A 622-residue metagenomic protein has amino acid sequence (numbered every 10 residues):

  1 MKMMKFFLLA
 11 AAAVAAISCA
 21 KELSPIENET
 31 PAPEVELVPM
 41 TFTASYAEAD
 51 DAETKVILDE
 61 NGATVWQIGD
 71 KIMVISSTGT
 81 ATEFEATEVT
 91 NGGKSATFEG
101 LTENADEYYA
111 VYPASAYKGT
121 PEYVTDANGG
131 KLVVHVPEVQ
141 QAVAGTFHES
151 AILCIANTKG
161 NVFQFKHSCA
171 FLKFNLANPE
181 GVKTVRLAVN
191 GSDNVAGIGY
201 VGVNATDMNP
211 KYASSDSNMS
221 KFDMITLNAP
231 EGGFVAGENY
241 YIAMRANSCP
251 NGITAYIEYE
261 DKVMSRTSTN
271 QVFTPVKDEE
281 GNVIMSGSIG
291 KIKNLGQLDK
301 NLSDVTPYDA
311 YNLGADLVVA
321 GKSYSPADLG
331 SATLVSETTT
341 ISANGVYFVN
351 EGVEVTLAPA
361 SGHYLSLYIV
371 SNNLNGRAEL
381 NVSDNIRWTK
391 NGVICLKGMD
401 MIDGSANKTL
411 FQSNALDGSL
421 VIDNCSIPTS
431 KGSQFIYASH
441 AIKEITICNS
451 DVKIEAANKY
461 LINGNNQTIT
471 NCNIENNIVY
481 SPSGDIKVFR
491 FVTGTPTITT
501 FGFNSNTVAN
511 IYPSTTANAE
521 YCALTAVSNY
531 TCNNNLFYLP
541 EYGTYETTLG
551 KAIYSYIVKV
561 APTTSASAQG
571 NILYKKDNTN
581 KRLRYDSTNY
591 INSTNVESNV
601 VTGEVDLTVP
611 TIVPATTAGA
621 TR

Functional and structural regions predicted by a protein language model:
K2-A10, A16-Y324: Sec-type signal peptide cleavage vicinity
S115-Y117, P179-V182, S192-D193, V353 (+3 more regions): Acidic glycine-/aspartate-rich tracts in secreted/extracellular proteins
G237, V276, G290, N344 (+4 more regions): Tight coil/turn sites that cap or link beta-strands
D309-S361, S366: Acidic Gly/Asp/Thr-rich repetitive segments characteristic of extracellular carbohydrate-active and adhesion proteins
G352-Y368, A378-S419, G432-H440: Extracellular beta-strand-rich solenoid/capping regions of secreted or surface-exposed proteins that bind or remodel
S366-V370, G392-D403, D417-K431, I442-A457 (+5 more regions): Right-handed parallel beta-helix
N385-R387, N407-Q412, S433-Y437, N458-L461 (+4 more regions): Structural detector of coil-to-beta-strand junctions
V558-R622: Acidic, glycine- and Ser/Thr-rich low-complexity intrinsically disordered tracts in extracellular/secreted proteins
